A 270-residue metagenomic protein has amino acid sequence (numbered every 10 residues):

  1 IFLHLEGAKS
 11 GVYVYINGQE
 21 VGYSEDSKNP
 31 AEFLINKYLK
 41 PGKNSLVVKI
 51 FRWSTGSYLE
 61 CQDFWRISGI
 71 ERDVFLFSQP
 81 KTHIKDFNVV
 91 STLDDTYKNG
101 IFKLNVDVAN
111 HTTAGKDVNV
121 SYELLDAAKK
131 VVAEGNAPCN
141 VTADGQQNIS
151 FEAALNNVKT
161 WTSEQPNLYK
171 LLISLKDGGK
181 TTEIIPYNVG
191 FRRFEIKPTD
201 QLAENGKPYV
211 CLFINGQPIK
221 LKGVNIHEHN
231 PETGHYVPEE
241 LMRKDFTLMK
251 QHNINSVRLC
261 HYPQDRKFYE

Functional and structural regions predicted by a protein language model:
I1-D86, H111-T112, S256-Y269: Accessory beta-strand-rich segments of carbohydrate-active enzymes
V14-G18, V120-D126, L175: Conserved aromatic beta-strand anchor motif in extracellular beta-sandwich/beta-rich domains
G18, V74, V106, Y169 (+3 more regions): Conserved, mostly hydrophobic/aromatic
N29-F33, G145-A153: Short strand-edge motifs at loop-to-beta-strand transitions and within beta-strands of extracellular beta-rich domains
L39-K43, G115, L155-K170: Short glycine/proline/serine/threonine-rich loop/turn segments at secondary-structure transition edges
K81-T113, A203-C211: Surface beta-strand/loop "capping" patches
N99-N140, Q147-F151: Beta-strand-rich binding/interaction modules
L172-Q251, Y269: N-terminal carbohydrate-binding accessory modules
